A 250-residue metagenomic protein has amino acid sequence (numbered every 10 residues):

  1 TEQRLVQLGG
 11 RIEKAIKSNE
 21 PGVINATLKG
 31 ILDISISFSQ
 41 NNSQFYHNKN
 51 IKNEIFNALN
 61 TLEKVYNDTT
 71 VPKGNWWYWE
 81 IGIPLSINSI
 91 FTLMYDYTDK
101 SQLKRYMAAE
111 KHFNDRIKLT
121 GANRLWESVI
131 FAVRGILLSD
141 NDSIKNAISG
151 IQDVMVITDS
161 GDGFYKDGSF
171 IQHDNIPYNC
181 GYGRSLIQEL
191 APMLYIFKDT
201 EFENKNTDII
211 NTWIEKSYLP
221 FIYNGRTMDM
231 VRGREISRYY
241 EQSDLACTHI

Functional and structural regions predicted by a protein language model:
T1-R4: N-terminal module-boundary/linker segments of secreted carbohydrate-active enzymes
V6-S243: Aromatic-lined, polymer-binding surfaces characteristic of secreted/periplasmic polysaccharide-degrading enzymes
H249-I250: N-terminal leader/propeptide and maturation segments of large enzyme subunits in energy/redox metabolism and hydrolases
